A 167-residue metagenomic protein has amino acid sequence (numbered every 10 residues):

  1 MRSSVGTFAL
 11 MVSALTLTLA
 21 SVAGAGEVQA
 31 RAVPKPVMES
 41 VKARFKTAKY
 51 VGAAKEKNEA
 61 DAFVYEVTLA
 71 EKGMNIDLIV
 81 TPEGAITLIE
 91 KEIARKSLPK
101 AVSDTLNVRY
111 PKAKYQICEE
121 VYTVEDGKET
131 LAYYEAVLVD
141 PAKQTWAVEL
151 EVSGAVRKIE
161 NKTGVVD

Functional and structural regions predicted by a protein language model:
M1-T7: Positively charged n-region of N-terminal signal peptides that target proteins for export
A9-A20: Bacterial N-terminal signal peptides
A20-G26, A30: Boundary at the C-terminal end of the N-terminal hydrophobic targeting segment
R44-K49, Y110-K114: Sec/Tat-exported extracytoplasmic proteins
K49-D77, T123-E149, K158, V165-V166: Exposed beta-strand-loop-beta-strand "reactive/processing" segments of non-cytosolic proteins
P82-Q116: Long, charged/polar, surface-exposed segments that mediate recognition or autoinhibition
I86-P99, E151-D167: A short, surface-exposed interaction/processing loop segment used at functional sites
